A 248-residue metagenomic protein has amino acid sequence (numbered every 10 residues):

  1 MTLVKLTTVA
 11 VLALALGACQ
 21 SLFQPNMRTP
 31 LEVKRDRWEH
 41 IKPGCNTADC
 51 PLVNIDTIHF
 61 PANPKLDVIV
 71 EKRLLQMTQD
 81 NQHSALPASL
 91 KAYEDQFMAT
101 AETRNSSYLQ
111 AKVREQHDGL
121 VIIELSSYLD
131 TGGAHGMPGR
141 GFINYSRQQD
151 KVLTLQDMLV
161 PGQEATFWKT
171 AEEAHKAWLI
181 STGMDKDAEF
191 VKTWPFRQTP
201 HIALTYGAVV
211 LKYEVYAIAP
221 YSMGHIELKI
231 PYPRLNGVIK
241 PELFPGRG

Functional and structural regions predicted by a protein language model:
M1-T8: Bacterial N-terminal signal peptides that target proteins for export
A15-A18: C-terminal motif of bacterial Sec signal peptides marking the signal peptidase cleavage site
Q20-G248: Compositionally biased intrinsically disordered regions enriched in Thr/Gly
